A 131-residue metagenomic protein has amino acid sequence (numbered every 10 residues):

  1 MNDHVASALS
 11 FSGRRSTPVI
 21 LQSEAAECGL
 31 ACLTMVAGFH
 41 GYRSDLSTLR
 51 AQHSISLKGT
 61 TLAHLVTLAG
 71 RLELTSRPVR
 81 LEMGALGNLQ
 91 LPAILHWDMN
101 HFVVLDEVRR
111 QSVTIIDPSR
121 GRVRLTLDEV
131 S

Functional and structural regions predicted by a protein language model:
M1-V130: Conserved active-site-adjacent core of cysteine acyl-enzyme catalytic domains
